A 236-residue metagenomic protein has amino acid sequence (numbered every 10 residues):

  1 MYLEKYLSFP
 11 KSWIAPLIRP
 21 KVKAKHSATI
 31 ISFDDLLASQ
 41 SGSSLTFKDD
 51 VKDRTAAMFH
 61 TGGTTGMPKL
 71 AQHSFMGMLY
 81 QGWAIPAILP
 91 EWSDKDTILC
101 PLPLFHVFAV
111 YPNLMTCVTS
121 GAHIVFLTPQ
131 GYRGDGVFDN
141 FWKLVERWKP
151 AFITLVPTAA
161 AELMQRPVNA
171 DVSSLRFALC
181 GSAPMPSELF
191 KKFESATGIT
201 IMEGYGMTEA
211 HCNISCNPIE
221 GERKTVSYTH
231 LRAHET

Functional and structural regions predicted by a protein language model:
M1, K69-Q72, C100, H123-Y132 (+1 more regions): Short beta-strand->loop structural element characteristic of the AMP-binding/adenylate-forming
L7-H60, M67, E91-T97: Conserved pre-ATP/AMP-binding loop-to-beta segment of ANL
L36, M78-Q81, T229: Adenylate-forming
A56-W83: Conserved AMP-binding A3 loop
T61, T229-T236: Conserved small/polar residues in nucleotide/adenosyl-binding loops
M76, T158-A161, A183-P184, E235: Alpha-helix/helix-capping structural signal
L79-T97, F105-A151, R166: Conserved AMP-binding/adenylation subdomain of ANL enzymes
A122, P150-L155, M164-T225: Gly/Ser/Thr-rich phosphate-binding loop
